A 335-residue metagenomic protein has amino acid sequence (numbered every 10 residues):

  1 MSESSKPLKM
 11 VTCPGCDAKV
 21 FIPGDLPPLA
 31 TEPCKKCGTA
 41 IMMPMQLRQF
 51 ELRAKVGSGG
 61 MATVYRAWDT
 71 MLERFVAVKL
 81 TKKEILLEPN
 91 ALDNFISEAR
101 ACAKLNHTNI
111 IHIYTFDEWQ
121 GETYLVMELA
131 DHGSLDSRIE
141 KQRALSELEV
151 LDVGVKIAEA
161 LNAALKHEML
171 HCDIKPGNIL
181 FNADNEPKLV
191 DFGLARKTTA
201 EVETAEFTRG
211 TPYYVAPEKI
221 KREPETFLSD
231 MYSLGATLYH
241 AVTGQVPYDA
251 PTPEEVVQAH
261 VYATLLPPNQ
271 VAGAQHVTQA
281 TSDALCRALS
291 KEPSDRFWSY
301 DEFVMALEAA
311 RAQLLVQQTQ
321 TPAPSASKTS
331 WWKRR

Functional and structural regions predicted by a protein language model:
R53-G59, V64: Protein kinase glycine-rich loop
K82-K104: AlphaC helix of the eukaryotic protein kinase fold
F116: Activation-segment/catalytic-loop signature of the eukaryotic protein kinase fold
Q120-S134, R138: Conserved short submotifs of the Hanks-type protein kinase catalytic core that shape the nucleotide-binding pocket
V153-G154: Activation segment signature within eukaryotic-like protein kinase domains
E159-M169: Protein kinase catalytic-loop region centered on the HRD/HxD motif
